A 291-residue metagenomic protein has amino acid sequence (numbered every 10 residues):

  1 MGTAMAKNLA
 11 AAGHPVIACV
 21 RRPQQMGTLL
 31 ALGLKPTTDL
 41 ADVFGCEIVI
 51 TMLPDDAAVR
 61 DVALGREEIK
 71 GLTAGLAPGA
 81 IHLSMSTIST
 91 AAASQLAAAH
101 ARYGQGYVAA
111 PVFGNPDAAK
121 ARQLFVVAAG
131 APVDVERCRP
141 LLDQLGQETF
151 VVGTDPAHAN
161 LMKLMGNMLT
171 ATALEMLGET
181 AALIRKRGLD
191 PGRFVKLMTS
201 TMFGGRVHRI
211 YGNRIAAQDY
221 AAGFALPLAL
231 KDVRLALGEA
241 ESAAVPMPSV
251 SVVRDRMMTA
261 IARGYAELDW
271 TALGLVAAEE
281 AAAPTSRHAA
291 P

Functional and structural regions predicted by a protein language model:
M1-M52, A80, P116: NAD(P)+-binding Rossmann beta1-loop-alpha1 motif at the extreme N-terminus of oxidoreductases
M5-L9, L96, L141, L183: Hydrophobic residues within alpha-helices that form the first helical element adjacent to the glycine-rich loop
V16, P36, G106-V108, T149 (+2 more regions): Hydrophobic beta-strand scaffold residues
L40-G106: Rossmann-fold NAD(P) dinucleotide-binding segment
A63, T87-M168: Rossmann-fold dinucleotide-binding core
P156-E280: Helical "substrate-binding/catalytic lid" subdomain of Rossmann-like NAD(P)-dependent dehydrogenases/reductases
